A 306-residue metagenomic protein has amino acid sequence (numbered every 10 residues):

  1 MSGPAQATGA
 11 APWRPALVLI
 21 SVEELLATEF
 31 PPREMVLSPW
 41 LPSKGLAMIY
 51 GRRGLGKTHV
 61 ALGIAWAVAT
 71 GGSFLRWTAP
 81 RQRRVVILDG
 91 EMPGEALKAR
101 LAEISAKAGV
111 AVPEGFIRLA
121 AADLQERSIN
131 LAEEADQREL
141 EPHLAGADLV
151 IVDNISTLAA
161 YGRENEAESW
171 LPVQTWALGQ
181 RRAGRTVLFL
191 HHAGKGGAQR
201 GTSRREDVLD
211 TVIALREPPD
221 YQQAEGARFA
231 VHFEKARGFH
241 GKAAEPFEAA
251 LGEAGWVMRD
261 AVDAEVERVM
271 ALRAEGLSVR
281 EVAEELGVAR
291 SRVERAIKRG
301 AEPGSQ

Functional and structural regions predicted by a protein language model:
A5-R14, L19, A145-G146, R182 (+1 more regions): C-terminal regions of RecA-like/P-loop NTPase motor modules
W13-P15, P31-P32, L37, R53-L55 (+2 more regions): Conserved inter-motif catalytic segment of the P-loop NTP-binding fold
L41, I87, D153, L209 (+1 more regions): Conserved RecA-like P-loop NTPase ATPase core
S43-A47, R83: Pre-Walker A (Motif I) flank of P-loop NTPase domains
M48, G54, H59, L149 (+1 more regions): Phosphate-binding/switch region of NTP-binding enzymes
V60, I64: Hydrophobic positions on the alpha1 helix immediately C-terminal to the Walker A/P-loop
A67-R81: Post-Walker A helix-loop "phosphate-sensing" segment adjacent to the P-loop in P-loop NTPases
S105-V112, Q180-A183, E302: Short helix-capping segments at alpha-helix termini
